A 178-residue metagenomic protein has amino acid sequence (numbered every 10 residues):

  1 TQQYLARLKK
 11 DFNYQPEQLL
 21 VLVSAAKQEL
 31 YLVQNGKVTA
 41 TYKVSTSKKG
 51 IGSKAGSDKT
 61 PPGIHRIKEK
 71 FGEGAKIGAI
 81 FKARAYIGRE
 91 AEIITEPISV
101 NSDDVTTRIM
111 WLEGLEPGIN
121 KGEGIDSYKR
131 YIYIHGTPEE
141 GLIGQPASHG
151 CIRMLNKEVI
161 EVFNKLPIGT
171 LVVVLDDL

Functional and structural regions predicted by a protein language model:
T1-L178: N-terminal pre-domains immediately preceding structured catalytic cores
